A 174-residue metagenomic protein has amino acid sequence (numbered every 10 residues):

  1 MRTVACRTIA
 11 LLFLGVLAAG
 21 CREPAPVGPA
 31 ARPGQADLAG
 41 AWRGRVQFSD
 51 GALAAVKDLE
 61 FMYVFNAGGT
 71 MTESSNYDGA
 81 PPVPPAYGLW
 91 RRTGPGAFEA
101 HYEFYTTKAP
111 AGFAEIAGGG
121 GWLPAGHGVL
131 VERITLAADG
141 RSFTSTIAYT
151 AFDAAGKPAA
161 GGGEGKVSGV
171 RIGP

Functional and structural regions predicted by a protein language model:
M1-I9: Bacterial N-terminal signal peptides that target proteins for export
L17-G20: C-terminal motif of bacterial Sec signal peptides marking the signal peptidase cleavage site
R22-P24: Bacterial signal peptide processing site
Q35-A39, V64-G68, R91-E99, R133-T144 (+1 more regions): A short, structured loop/turn motif at beta-sheet edges
Q35-A54, A86-G88: Tryptophan-anchored aromatic micro-motifs
A54-A97, F104-K108, S142-F143: N-terminal glycine/threonine-rich, aromatic-flanked beta-hairpin/loop signature
T106-G140, T144: Acidic, glycine-rich flexible loop segments
Y149-P174: Edge beta-strand at a domain terminus
